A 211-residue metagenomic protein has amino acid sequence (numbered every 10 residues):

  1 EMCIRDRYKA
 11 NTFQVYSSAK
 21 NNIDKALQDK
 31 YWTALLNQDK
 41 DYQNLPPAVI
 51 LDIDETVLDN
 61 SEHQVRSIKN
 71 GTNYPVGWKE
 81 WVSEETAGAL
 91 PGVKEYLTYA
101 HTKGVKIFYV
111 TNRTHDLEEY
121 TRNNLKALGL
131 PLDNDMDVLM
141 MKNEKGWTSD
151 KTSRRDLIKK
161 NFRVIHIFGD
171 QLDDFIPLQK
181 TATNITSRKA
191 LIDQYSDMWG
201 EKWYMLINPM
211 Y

Functional and structural regions predicted by a protein language model:
M2-I4: Short, small-residue-biased leader/transition segments that mark boundaries at the very start of proteins
D6-S17, S83-P91, N112-E119, K145-T152: Soluble non-cytosolic domains of exported or imported proteins
L27-D39, I107-N112, N134-V138: Surface-exposed patches in mature extracellular/periplasmic domains of secreted proteins
Q43-L45: Short, small/polar residue-rich loop motifs at catalytic or cofactor-binding pockets
P47-N60: Asp-based phosphoryl-transfer active-site loop
E55, V93-L125, D170-L172: Substrate-recognition element of Asp-dependent hydrolases with the DxDx(T/V) motif
V57-G88, T102: Active-site neighborhood of HAD-like aspartate-dependent phosphohydrolases
E118-Y211: C-terminal cap/substrate-recognition subdomain and adjoining C-terminal extension of metal-dependent phosphatase-like
